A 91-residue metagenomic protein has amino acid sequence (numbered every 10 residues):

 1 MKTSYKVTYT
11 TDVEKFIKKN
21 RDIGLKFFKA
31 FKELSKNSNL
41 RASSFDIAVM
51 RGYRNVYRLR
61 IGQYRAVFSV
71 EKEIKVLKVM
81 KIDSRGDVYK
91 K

Functional and structural regions predicted by a protein language model:
M1-Q63, K72-K75, G86-K91: Basic, Lys/Arg-enriched alpha-helical interface segments
A66: NAD-dependent ADP-ribosyltransferases
S69: Conserved Hanks-type protein kinase catalytic core
D83: Residues forming the ATP-binding cleft of Hanks-type serine/threonine protein kinase domains
